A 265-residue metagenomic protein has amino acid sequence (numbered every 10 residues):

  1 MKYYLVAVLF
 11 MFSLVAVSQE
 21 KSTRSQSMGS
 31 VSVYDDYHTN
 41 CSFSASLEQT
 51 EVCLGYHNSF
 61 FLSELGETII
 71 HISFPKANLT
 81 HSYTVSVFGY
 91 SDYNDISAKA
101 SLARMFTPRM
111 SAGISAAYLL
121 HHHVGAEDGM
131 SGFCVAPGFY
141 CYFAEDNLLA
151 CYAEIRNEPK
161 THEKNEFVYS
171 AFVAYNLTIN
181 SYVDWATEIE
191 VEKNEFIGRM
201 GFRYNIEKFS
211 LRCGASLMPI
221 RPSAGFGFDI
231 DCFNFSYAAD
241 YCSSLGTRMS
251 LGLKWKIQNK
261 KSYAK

Functional and structural regions predicted by a protein language model:
M1-Y4, P108: Positively charged n-region of N-terminal signal peptides that target proteins for export
Y3-S13: Sec-dependent N-terminal signal peptides
L14-S18: Sec/Tat signal peptide C-region and signal peptidase I cleavage site
Q19-K265: Subset of outer-membrane beta-barrel
